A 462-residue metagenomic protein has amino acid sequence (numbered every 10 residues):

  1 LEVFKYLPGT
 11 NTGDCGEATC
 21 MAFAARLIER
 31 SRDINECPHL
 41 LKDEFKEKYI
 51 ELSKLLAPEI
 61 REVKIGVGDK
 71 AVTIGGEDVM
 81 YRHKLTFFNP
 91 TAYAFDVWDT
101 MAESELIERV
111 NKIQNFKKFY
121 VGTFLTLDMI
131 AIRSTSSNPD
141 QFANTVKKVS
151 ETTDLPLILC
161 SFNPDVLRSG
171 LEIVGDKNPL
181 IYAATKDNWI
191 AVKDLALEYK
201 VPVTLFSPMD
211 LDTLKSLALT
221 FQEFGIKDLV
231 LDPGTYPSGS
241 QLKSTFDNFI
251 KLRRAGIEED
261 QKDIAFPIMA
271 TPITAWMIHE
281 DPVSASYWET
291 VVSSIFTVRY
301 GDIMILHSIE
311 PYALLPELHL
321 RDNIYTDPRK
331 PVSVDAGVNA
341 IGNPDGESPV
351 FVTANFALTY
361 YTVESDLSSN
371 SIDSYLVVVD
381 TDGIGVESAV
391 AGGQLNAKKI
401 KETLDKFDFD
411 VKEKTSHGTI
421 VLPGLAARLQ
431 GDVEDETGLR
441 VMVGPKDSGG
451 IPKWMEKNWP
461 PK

Functional and structural regions predicted by a protein language model:
L1-G9, F45-V110, A336-P344: N-terminal amphipathic alpha-helix/helix-capping segment at the start of soluble metabolic enzymes
L1-Y6, I34, P38, E44 (+1 more regions): Alpha/beta catalytic cores of nucleotide-metabolism and tRNA/nucleoside-modifying enzymes
P8-R26, N35-H39: Local cysteine-cluster metal-coordination motifs and their immediate loop/turn environment, predominantly Fe-S cluster
A25-L55: Non-heme iron-sulfur electron-transfer modules
E29, Y81, A92-F221, K227-L425 (+2 more regions): Conserved mixed alpha/beta catalytic, RNA-binding, or beta-rich assembly cores of soluble enzyme, regulatory
E436-G438: C-terminal amphipathic alpha-helical "assembly" element that mediates oligomerization/partner interfaces or acts as
